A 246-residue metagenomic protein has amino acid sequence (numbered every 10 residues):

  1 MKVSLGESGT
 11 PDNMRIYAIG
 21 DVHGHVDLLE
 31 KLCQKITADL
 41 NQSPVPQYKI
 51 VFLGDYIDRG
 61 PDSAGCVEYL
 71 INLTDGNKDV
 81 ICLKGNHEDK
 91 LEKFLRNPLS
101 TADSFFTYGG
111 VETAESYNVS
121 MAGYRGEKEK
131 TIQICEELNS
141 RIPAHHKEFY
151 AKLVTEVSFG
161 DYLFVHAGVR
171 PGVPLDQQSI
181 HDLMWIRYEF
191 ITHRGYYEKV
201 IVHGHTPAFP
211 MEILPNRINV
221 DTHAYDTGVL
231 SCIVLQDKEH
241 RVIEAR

Functional and structural regions predicted by a protein language model:
M1-R246: Feature recognizes metal-dependent phosphohydrolase scaffolds
